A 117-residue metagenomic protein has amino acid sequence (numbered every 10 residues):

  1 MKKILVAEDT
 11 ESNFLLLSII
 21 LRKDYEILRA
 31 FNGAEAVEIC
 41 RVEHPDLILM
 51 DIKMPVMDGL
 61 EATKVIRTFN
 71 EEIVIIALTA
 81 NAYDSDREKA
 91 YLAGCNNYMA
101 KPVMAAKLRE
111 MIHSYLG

Functional and structural regions predicted by a protein language model:
T10-L28: Two-component/phosphorelay signaling modules centered on CheY-like receiver
A30-A34: Conserved Asp/Asn-Gly motif in the active-site loop of CheY-like receiver
E43-L49: Active-site beta3 strand of CheY-like receiver
M54: Receiver (REC) domain active-site loop signature in two-component systems and cognate sites in sensor histidine kinases
V103-I112: C-terminal output helix
